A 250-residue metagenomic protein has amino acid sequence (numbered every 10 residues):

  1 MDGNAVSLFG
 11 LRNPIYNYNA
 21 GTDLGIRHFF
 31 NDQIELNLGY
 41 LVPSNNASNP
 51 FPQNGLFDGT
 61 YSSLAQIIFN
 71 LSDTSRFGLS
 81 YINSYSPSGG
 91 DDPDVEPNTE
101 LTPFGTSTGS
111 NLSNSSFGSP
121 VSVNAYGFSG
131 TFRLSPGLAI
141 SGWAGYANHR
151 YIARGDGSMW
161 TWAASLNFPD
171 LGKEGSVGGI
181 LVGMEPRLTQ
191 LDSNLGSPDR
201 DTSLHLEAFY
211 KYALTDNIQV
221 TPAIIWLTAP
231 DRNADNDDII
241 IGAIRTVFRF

Functional and structural regions predicted by a protein language model:
M1-S62, T106-L112, Q190: Surface-exposed coil loops of outer-membrane beta-barrel proteins
L8-R12, L41-N54, S84-G90, G109-S115 (+3 more regions): Sequence/structural signature of outer-membrane beta-barrel proteins
Y18-T22, G59-S63, S122-Y126, D156-W162 (+2 more regions): Residues that define the transmembrane beta-barrel architecture of outer-membrane proteins
H28-F30, F69-L71, F132, F168-D170 (+3 more regions): Residue-level signature of outer-membrane beta-barrel architecture
D32-L38, S63, F69-L79, P87-G90 (+3 more regions): Repeated loop/turn-to-beta-strand initiation elements of outer-membrane beta-barrel proteins
L38-V42, L79-N83, G142-Y146, A164 (+2 more regions): Transmembrane beta-barrel strands of outer-membrane/channel proteins
N83-L101, G179-D201: Outer-membrane beta-barrel translocator/channel fold
L166, D238-F250: Outer-membrane beta-barrel "beta-signal"
